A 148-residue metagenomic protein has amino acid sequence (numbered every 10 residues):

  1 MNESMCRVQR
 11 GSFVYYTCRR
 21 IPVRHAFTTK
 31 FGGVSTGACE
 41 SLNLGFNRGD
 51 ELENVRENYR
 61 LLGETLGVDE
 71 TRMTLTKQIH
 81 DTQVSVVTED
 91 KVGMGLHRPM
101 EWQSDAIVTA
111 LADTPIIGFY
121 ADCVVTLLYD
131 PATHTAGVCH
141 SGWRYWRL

Functional and structural regions predicted by a protein language model:
M1-L148: Active-site microenvironment for binding and transforming phosphate-containing groups
